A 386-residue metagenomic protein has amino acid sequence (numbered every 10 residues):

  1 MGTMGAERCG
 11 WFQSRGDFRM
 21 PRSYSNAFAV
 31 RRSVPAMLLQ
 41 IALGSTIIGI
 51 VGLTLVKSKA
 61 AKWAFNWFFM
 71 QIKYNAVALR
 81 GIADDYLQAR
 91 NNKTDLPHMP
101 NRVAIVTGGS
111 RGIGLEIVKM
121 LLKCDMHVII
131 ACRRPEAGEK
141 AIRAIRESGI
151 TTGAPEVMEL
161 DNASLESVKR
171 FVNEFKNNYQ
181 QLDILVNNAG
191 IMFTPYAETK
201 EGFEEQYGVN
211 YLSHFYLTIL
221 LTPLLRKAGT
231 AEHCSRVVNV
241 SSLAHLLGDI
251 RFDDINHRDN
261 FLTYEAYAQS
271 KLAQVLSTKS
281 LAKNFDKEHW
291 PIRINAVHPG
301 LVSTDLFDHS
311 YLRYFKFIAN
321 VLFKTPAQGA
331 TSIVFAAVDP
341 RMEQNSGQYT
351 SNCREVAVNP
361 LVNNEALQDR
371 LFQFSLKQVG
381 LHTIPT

Functional and structural regions predicted by a protein language model:
M1-M4, M20: Methionine residue identity
G5-E7, N26, V30-V34, L38 (+2 more regions): Rossmann-fold NAD(P)H-dependent dehydrogenase/reductase core
P21-V30, P360-T386: C-terminal amphipathic/interface module of NAD(P)-dependent oxidoreductases and related NAD-binding regulators
L39-I47: Hydrophobic H-region at the start of alpha-helical membrane spans
V168, S270, A296, F317-V358 (+2 more regions): C-terminal helical subdomain
L312-K316: Solvent-exposed, glycine/polar-rich loop segments of beta-barrel outer-membrane systems
